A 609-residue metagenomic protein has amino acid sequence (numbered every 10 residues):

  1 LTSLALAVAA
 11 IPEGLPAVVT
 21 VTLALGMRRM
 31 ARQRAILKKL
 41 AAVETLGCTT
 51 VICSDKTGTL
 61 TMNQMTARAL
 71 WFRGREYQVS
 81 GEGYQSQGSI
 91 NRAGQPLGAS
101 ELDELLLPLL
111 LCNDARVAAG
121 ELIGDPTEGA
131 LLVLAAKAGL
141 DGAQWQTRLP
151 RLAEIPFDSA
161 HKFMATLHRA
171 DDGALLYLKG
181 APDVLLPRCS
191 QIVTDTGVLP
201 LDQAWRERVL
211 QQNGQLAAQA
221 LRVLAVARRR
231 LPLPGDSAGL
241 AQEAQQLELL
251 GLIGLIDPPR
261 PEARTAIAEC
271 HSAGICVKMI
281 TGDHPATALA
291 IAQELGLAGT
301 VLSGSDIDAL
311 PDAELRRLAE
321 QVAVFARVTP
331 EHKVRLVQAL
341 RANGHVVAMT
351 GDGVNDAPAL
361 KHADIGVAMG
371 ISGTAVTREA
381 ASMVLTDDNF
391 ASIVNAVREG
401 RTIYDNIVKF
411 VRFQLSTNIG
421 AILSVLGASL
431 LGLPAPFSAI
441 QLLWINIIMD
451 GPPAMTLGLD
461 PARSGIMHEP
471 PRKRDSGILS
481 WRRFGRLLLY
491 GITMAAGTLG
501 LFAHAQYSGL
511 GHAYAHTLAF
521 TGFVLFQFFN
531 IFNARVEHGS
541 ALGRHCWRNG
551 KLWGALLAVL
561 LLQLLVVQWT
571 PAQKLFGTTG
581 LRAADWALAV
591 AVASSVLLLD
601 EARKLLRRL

Functional and structural regions predicted by a protein language model:
L1-H468, I478-L479, I492, A503 (+3 more regions): Conserved cytosolic headpiece of P-type ATPases
M449, T493-A495, T517-I531: Generic alpha-helical transmembrane segments
R472-G491, A513-L518: Membrane-water interface at loop-to-transmembrane-helix junctions
G485-L501, L525: Alpha-helical transmembrane segments of multi-pass integral membrane proteins
